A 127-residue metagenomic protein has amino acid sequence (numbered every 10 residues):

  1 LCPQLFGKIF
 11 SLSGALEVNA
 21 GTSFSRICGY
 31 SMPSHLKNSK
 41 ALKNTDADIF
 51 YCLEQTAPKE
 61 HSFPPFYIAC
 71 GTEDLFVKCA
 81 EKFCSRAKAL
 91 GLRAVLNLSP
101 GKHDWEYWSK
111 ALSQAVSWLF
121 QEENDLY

Functional and structural regions predicted by a protein language model:
L1-Y127: Non-catalytic cap/lid and distal C-terminal segments of serine-dependent acyl enzymes
